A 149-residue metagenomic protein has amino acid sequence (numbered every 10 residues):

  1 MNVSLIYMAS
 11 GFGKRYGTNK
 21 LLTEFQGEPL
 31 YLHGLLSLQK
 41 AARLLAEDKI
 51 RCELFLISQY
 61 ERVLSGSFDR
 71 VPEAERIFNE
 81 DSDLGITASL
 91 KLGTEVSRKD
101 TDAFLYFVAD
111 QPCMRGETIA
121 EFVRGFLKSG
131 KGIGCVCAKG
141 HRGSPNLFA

Functional and structural regions predicted by a protein language model:
M1-T18: N-terminal nucleotide-binding beta1-loop-alpha1 segment
V3-S4, C52, D102, G132: Conserved acidic residues
L5-Y7, F55-L56, Y106: Structural beta-sheet core signal
Y7, N19, Y31, G93 (+2 more regions): Residue-level signal for inorganic ion chemistry
M8-S10, Q59, A109: Cofactor-binding loop segments of dinucleotide-utilizing enzymes, especially the Rossmann-like FAD- and NAD(P)+-binding
G17-L21, E28-K40: Short, well-formed alpha-helical segments that are part of the catalytic scaffolds of diverse glycosyltransferases
G34-A103, E117: Conserved N-terminal catalytic core of the sugar/cofactor nucleotidyltransferase
D83-N146: Conserved beta-loop-beta/alpha segment of the NTase-like Rossmann-fold superfamily that binds/positions NTPs
